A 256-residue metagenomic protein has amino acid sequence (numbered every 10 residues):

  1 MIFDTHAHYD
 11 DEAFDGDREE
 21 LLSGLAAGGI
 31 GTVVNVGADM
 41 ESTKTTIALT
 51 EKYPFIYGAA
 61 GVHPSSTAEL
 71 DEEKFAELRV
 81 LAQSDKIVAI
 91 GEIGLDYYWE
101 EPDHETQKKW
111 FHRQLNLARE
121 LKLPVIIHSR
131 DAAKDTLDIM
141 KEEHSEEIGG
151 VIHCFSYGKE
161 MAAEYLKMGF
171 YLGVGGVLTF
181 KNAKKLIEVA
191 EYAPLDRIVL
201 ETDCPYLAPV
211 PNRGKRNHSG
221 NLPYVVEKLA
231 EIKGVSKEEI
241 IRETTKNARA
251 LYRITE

Functional and structural regions predicted by a protein language model:
M1-E256: Mid-domain alpha/beta scaffold segments of enzyme catalytic cores
